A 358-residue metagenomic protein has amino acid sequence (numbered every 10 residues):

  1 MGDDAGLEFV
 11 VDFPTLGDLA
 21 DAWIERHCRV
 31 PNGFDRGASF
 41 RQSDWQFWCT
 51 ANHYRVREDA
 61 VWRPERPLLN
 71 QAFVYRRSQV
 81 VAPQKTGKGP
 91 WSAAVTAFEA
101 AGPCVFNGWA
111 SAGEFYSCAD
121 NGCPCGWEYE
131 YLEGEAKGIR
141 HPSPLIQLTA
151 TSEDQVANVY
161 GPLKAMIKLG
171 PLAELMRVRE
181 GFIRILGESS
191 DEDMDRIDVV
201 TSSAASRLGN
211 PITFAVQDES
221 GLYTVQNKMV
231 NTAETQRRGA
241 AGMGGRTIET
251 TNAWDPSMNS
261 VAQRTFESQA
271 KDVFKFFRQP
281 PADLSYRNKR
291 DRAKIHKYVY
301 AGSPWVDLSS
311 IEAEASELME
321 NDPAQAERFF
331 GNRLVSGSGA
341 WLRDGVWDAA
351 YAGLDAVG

Functional and structural regions predicted by a protein language model:
M1-R77, D154, V159-A173, Q279 (+4 more regions): N-terminal accessory segments
D4-E8, F13-T15, L19, W23 (+8 more regions): Conserved P-loop NTPase catalytic core
A38-C49, G87-T96, Q155-Y160, V225-M229 (+2 more regions): Phosphate/oxyanion-binding active-site loops and adjacent basic polyanion-contact surfaces
A60-T96, C125: Walker A/P-loop
A82, T151, N252-W254: Conserved H-loop
E99-W109: Post-Walker A helix-loop "phosphate-sensing" segment adjacent to the P-loop in P-loop NTPases
N107-S203, A262-Q263: Conserved nucleotide-state-sensing and coupling region of NTP-binding domains
V346-G358: Structured nucleic-acid-interacting core domains from mobile-element enzymes and related host factors, especially RNase
